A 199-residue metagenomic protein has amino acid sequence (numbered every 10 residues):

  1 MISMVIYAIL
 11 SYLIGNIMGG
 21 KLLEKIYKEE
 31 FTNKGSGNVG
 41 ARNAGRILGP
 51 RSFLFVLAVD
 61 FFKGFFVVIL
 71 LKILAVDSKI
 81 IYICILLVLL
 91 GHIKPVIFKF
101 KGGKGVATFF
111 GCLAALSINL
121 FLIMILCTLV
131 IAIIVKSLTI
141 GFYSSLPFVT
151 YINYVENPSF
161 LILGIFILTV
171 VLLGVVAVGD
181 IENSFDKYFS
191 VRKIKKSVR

Functional and structural regions predicted by a protein language model:
M1-Y7, G64-I83, A114-L120, N153-G164: Helix-coil boundary and interhelical linker segments in multi-pass alpha-helical membrane proteins
I2-Y27: N-terminal signal-anchor transmembrane alpha helix
L13-K21, I85-V96, V170-I181: Transmembrane alpha-helical segments that form the membrane-embedded catalytic/substrate-channel core of multi-pass
K21-R51, E182-R199: Cytosolic, membrane-interface loops and tails of multi-pass inner-membrane proteins
E30-N38, I97-T108, S137-F148: Short, non-helical or kinked segments that cap or interrupt transmembrane helices
G45-L48, L71-K72, G91, V106-K136 (+1 more regions): Interfacial segments of multi-pass membrane proteins
R46-K72, C84: Multi-pass membrane catalytic core of lipid/isoprenoid biosynthesis enzymes
L122, L138-S145, E156-T169: Loop-to-transmembrane alpha-helix initiation sites
